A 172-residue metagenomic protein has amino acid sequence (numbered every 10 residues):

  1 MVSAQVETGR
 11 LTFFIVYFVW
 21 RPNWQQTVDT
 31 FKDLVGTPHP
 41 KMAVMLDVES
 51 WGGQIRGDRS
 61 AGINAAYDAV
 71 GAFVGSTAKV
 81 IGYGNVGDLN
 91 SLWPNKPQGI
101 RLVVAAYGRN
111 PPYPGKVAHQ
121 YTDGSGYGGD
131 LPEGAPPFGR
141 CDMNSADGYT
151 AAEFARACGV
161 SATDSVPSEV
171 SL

Functional and structural regions predicted by a protein language model:
M1-T77: Substrate-binding cleft of extracellular glycoside hydrolase catalytic domains
I15-P22, L46-W51, G82-D88, V104-R109 (+1 more regions): Active-site-proximal beta-strand/loop segments in catalytic clefts of secreted hydrolases
N23-T27, I55, R59, S76 (+3 more regions): General structural signal for secondary-structure boundaries
W24-Q26, G52-R59, L89-P94, P112-P114 (+1 more regions): Extracytoplasmic/secreted cell-surface and envelope-processing proteins
T27-D29, N64, G84-V86, Q98-V103: Short amphipathic alpha-helical surface micro-motifs
V80, V86-P97: Beta-rich nucleic-acid/ligand-interaction surfaces
W93-L172: Functionally critical loop-and-helix segments that line ligand-binding/catalytic clefts of soluble enzyme domains
